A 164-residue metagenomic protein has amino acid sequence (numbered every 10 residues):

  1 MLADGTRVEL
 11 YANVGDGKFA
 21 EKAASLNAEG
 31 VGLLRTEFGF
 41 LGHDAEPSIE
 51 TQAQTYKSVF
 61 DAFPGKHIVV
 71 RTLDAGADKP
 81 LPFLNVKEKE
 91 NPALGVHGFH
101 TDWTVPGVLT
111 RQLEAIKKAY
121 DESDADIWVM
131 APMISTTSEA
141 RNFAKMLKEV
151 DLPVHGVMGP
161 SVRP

Functional and structural regions predicted by a protein language model:
M1-P164: Conserved alpha/beta-domain cores
